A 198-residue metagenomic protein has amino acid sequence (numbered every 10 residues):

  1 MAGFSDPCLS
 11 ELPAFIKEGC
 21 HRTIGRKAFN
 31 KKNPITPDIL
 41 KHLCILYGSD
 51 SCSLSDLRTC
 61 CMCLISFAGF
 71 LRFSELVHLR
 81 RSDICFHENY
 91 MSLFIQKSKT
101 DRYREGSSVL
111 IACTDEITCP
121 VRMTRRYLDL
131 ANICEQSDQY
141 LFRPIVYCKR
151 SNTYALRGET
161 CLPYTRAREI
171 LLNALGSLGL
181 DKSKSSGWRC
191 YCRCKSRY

Functional and structural regions predicted by a protein language model:
M1-Y198: Extended, non-catalytic subsegments within catalytic or DNA/protein-binding/adaptor domains
